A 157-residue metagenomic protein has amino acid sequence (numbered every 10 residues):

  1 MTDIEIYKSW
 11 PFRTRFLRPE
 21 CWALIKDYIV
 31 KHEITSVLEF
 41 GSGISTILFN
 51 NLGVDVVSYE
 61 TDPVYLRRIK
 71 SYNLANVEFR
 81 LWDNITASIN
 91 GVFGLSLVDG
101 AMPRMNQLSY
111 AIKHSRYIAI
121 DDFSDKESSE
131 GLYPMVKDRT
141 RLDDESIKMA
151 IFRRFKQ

Functional and structural regions predicted by a protein language model:
M1-P11: Rossmann-like AdoMet
W10-C21: Conserved SAM-binding loop and adjacent beta-strand
P19-N84: SAM cofactor-binding core of SAM-dependent methyltransferases, primarily the Rossmann-like beta-alpha-beta module
S36-E39, V57-S58, L95-D99, A119-I120: Short catalytic-loop micro-motif centered on adjacent basic/acidic residues
V77-L81, L97, T140: A polyampholytic, Gly/Pro-enriched intrinsically disordered region
I85-F93: Short amphipathic alpha-helix with an adjacent loop that forms part of the alpha/beta core around
G94-L95, A101-Q157: C-terminal substrate-binding/active-site "lid" region of AdoMet-derived donor-dependent transferases
